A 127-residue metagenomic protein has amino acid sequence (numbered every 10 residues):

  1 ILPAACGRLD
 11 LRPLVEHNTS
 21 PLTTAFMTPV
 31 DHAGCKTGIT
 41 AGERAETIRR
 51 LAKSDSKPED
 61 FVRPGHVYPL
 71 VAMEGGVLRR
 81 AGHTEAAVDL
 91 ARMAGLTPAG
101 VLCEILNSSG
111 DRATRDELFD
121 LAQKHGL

Functional and structural regions predicted by a protein language model:
I1-L127: Catalytic domains of riboflavin
